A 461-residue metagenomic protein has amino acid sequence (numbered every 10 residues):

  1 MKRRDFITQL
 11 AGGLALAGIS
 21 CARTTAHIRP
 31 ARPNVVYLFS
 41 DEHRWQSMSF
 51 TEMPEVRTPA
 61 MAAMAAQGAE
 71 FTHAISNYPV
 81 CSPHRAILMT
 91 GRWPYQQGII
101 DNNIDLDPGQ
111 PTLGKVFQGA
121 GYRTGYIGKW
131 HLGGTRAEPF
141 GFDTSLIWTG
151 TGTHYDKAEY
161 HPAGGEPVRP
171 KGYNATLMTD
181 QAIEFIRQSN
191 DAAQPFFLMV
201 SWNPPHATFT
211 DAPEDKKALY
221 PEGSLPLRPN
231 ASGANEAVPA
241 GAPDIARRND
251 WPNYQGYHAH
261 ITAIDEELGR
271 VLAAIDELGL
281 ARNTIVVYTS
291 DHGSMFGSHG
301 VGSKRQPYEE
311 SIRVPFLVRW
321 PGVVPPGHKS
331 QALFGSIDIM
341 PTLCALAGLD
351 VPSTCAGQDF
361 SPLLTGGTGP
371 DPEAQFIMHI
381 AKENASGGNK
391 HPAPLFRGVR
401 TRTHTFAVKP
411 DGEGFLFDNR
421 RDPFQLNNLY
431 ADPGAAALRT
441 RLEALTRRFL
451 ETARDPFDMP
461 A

Functional and structural regions predicted by a protein language model:
M1-K2: N-terminal secretory signal peptides
D5-T24: N-terminal export signals
A26-P33, E42-V56, P79, T149-L177 (+7 more regions): Active-site-proximal cap/lid insertion segments
F50-E52, A69-M89, D105-L106, Y126-R136 (+6 more regions): Short, solvent-exposed turn/loop segments enriched in Gly/Ser/Thr/Pro and often Arg
E52-R85, G91-Y95, G119-G125, L438-R448: Short, structured active-site-proximal loop/turn typified by the sulfatase FGly-forming signature C/S-X-P-X-R
H84, V116, Q181, E222 (+7 more regions): Generic recognition of well-ordered alpha-helical segments
I87-M178, T208-K216, P221: Catalytic-site neighborhoods of secreted/periplasmic enzymes that process anionic sulfate/phosphate groups
E138-T144, T149, H292-S298, V324-P325 (+6 more regions): C-terminal cap/loop subdomain of S1 sulfatases and analogous C-terminal strand-loop tails that border
